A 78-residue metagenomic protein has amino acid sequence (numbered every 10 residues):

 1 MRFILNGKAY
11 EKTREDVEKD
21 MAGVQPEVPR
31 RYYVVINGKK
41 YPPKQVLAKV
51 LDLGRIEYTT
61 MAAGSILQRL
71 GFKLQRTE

Functional and structural regions predicted by a protein language model:
M1-E78: Terminal leader/tail segments of proteins
